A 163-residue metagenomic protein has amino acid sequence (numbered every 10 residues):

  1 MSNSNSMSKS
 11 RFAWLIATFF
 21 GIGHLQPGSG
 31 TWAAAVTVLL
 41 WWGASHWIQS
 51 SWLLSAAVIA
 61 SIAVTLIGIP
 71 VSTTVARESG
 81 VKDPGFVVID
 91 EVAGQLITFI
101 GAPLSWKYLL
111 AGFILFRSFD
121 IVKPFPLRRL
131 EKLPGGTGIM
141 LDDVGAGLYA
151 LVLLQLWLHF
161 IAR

Functional and structural regions predicted by a protein language model:
S2-A35, I67-T98, S118-L148: Interhelical loop and helix-boundary elements at the membrane-water interface of polytopic inner-membrane proteins
R11-F12, S50-A56, K82-P84, L104-K107 (+1 more regions): Membrane-helix interface segments
L25-A44, A56-A60, V64: Short Lys/Arg-rich amphipathic alpha-helical segments
V36-Q49, L96-A102, L154: Interfacial segments of multi-pass membrane proteins
A44-I59, P126-G136: Membrane interface segments of multi-pass transport proteins and intramembrane proteases
A57-A63, L109-S118: Hydrophobic core segments of alpha-helical transmembrane domains in multi-pass membrane proteins
Q155-R163: Juxtamembrane boundary at the C-terminal end of a transmembrane helix
